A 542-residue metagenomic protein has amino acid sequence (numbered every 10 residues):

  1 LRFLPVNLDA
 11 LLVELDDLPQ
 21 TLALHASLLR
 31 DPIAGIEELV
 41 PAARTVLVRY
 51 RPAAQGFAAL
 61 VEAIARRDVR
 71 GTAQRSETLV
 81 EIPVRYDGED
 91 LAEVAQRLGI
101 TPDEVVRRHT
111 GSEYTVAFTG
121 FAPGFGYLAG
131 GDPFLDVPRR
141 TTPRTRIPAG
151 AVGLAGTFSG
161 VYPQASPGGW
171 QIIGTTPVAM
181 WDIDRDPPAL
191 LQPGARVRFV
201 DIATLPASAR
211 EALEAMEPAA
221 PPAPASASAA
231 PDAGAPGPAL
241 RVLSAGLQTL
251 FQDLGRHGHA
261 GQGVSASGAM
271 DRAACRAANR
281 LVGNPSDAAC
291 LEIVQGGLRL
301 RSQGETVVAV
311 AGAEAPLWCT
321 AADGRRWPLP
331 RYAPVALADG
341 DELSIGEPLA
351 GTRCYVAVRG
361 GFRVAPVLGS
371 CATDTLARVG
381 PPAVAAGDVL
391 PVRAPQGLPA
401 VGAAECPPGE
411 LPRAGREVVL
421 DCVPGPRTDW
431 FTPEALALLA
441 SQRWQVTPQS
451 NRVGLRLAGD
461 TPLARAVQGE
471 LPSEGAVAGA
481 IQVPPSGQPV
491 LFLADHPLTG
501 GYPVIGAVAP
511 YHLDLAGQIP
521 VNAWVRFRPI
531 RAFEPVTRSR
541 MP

Functional and structural regions predicted by a protein language model:
L1-P542: Conserved "landmark" site that anchors the functional core of diverse proteins
